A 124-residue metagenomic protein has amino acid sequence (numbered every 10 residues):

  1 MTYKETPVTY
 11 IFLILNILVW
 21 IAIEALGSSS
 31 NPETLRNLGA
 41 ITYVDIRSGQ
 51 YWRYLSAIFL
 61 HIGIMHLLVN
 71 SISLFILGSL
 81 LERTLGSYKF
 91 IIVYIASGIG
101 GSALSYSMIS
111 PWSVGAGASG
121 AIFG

Functional and structural regions predicted by a protein language model:
M1-T2: N-terminal, membrane-interfacial amphipathic/helix-forming hydrophobic leader that caps and precedes the first
E5-A118: N-terminal TM1-TM2 helical hairpin plus the immediately adjacent luminal interfacial "cap"
N70, F123-G124: Hydrophobic core segments of transmembrane alpha-helices in multi-pass, intramembrane catalytic enzymes
